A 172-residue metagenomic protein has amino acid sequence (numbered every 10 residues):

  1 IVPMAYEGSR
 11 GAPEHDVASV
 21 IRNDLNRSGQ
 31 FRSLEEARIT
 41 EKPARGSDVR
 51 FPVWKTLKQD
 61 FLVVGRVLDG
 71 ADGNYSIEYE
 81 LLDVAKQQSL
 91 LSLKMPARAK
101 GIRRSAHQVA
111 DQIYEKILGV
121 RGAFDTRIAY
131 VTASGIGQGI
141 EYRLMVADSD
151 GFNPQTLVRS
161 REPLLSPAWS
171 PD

Functional and structural regions predicted by a protein language model:
I1-P52, V63-L68: Short beta-strand->alpha-helix linker/helix-N-cap micro-motif that forms a surface specificity/interaction loop
L34-A37, S92-M95, L157-V158: Short hydrophobic alpha-helix segments
G46-Q112: Amphipathic beta-strand/beta-sheet edge segments enriched in Tyr/Trp
V64, R127-A133: Residue position within the beta-strands of beta-propeller blades
D72-I77, G135-V146: Structural motif
G101-I102, K116-G119, R161-D172: Conserved beta-propeller blade repeats
H107-D125, S170: Structural signature of eukaryotic scaffold interfaces centered on beta-propeller domains
D148-L165: Multi-bladed beta-propeller domains
